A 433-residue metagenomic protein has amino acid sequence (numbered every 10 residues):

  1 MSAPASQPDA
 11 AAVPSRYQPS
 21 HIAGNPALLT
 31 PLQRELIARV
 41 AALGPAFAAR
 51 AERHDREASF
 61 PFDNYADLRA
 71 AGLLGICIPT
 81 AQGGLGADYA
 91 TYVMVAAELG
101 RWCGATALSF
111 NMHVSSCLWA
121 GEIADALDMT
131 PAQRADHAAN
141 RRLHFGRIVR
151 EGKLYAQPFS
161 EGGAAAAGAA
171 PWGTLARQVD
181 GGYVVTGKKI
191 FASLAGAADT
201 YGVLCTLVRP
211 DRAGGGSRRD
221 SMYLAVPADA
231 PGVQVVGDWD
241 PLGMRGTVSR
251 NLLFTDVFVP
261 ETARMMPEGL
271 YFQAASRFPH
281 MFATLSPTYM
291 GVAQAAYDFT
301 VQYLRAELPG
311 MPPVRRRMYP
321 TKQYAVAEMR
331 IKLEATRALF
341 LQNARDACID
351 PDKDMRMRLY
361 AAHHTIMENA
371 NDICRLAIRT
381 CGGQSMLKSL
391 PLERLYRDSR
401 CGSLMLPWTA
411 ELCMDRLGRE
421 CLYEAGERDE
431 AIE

Functional and structural regions predicted by a protein language model:
M1-L118: Amphipathic, small/basic residue-rich leader segments at the start of a protein or domain
E52-D55, E334-T365, I378-M386: C-terminal helix-coil-helix/basic helical segment that borders enzyme active sites and/or dimer interfaces and provides
F62-R69, I76-K189, S193: Glycine-rich flavin
K188-V233: A short core secondary-structure module
I190-A195, F278-L285, G402-M405: Glycine-rich phosphate/pyrophosphate-binding beta-alpha loops
W239-L333: Glycine-rich beta->alpha junctions and the first turn(s) of the following alpha-helix
A370-N371, E433: Non-transmembrane, aqueous-exposed alpha-helical and coiled segments at domain scale
G383-E433: Glycine-rich phosphate/cofactor-binding loops in nucleotide/flavin-utilizing enzymes
